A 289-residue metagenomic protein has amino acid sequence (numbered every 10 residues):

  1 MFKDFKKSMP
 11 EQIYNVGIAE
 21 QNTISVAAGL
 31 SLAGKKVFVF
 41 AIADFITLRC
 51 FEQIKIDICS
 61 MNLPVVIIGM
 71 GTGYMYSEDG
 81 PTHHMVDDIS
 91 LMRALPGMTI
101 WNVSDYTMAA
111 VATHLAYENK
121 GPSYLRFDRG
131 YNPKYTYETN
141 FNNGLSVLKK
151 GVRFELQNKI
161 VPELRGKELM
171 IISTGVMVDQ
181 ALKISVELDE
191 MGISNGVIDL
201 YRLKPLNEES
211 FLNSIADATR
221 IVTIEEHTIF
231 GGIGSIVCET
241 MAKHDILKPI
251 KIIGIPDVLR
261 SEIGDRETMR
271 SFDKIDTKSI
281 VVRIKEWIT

Functional and structural regions predicted by a protein language model:
M1-K7, Y76-S77, D128-T289: Thiamine diphosphate
M1-R126, Y131-N132, N142-L145: Thiamine diphosphate
